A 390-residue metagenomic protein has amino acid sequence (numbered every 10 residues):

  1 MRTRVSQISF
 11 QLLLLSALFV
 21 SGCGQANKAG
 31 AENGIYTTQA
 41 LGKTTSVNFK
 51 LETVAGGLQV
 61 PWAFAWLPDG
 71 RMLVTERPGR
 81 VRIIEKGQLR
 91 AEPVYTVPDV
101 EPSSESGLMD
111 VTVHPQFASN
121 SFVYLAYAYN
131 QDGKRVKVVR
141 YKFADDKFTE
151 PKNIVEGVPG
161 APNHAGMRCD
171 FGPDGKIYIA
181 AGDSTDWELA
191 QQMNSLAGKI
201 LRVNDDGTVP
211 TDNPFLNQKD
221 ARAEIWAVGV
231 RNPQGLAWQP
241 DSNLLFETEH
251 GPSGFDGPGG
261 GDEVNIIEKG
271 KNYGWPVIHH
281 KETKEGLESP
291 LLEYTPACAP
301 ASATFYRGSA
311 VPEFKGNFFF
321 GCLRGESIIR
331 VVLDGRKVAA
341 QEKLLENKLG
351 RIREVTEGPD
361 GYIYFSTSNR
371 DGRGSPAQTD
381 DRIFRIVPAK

Functional and structural regions predicted by a protein language model:
R2-L12: Bacterial N-terminal signal peptides that target proteins for export
V20-G22: C-terminal motif of bacterial Sec signal peptides marking the signal peptidase cleavage site
G24-W187, G235-E247, P252, C298-D334 (+3 more regions): Acidic, Gly/Ser/Thr-rich repeat motifs that build Ca2+-stabilized beta-propeller blades
P93-S106, P151-H164, D205-A227, N272-T295 (+1 more regions): Surface-exposed loop and turn segments in beta-propeller and other repeat-based domains that flank or scaffold
K137-D145, M193-D206, D262-G270, D380-P388: Beta-propeller blade signature
S195-V203, D212-E247: Loop-centered beta-sheet repeat module
L201, F255-K284: Mobile, glycine-enriched helix-loop/loop "lid" segments at the mouths of ligand-binding/catalytic clefts that gate
A339-P359: Conserved blade-ending motifs and adjacent loop-strand segments that build the rim/top face of beta-propeller domains
